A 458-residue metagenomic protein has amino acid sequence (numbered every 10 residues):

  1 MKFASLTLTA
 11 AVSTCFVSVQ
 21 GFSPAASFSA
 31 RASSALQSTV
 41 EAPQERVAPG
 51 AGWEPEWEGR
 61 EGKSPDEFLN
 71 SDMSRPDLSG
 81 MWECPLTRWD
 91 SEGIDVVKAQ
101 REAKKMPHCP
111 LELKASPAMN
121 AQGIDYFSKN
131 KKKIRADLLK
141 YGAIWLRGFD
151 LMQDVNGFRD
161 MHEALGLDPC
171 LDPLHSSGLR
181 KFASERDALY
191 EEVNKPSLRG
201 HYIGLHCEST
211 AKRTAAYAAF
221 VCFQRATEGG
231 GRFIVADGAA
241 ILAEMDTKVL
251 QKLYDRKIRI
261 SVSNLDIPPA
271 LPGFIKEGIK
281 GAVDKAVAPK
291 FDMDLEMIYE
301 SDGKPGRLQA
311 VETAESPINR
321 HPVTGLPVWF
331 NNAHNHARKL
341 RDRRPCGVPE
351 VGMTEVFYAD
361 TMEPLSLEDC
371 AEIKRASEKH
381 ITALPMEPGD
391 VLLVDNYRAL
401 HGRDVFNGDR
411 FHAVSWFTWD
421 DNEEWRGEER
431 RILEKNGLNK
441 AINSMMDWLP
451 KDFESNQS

Functional and structural regions predicted by a protein language model:
K2-S27: N-terminal chloroplast transit peptides
G21-F22, A26-E41, E45: N-terminal mitochondrial targeting presequences
P43-Y141, G148-E387, L400-E424, E429-Q457: Non-heme Fe(II) oxygenase catalytic core, chiefly the N-lobe of the double-stranded beta-helix
